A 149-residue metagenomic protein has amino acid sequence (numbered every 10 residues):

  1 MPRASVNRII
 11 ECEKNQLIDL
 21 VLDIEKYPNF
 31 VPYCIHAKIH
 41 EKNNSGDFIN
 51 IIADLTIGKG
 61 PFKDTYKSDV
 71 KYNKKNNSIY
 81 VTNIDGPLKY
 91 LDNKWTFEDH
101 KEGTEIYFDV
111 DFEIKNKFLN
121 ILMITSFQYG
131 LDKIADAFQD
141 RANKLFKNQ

Functional and structural regions predicted by a protein language model:
M1-F48, E102: Hydrophobic ligand-binding cavity/cleft-lining segments
A4-V6, I51, Y66, L91: Structural detector for hydrophobic anchor residues on beta-strands
V6-R8, A53-L55, F108-V110: A structural signal for short, well-ordered beta-strand segments
L17-V21, Y27, A53, V70 (+2 more regions): Hydrophobic pocket/interface hotspot
D23-K26, F62, E102, M123 (+3 more regions): Amphipathic alpha-helical protein-protein interaction surfaces
I24, I51-I57, F112, F127 (+1 more regions): Conserved short hydrophobic patches within well-ordered secondary structure
P28-N29, H36, E41-N43, T56-G103 (+2 more regions): Hydrophobic-ligand binding "helix-grip"
I114-Q149: A conserved amphipathic terminal alpha-helix motif
